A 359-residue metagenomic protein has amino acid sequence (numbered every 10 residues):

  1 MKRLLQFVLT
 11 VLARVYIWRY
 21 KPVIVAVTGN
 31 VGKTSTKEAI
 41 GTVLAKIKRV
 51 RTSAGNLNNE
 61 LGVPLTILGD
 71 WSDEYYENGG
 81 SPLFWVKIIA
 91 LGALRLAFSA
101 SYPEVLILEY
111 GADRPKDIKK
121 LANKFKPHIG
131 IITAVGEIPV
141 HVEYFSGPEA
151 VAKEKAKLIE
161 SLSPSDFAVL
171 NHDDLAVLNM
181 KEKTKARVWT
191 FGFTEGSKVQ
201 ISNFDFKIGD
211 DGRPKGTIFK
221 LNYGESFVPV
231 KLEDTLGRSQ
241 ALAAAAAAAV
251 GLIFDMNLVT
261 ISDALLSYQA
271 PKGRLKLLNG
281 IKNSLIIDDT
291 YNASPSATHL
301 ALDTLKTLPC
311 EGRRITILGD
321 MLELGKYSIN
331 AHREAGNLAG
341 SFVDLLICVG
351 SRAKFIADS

Functional and structural regions predicted by a protein language model:
M1-T28, S35-I47, E60-G62, I67-L68 (+1 more regions): Short, basic phosphate-binding NTP loop
R14-Y20, A45-K153, G237: ATP-dependent carboxylate-amine ligase catalytic core
Y20-P22, Y102-V105, A122-N123, H128-L285 (+4 more regions): Acidic, Mg2+-coordinating active-site environments of NTP-dependent enzymes
A26, R51-T52, V105-E109, A168-V169 (+1 more regions): Short catalytic-loop micro-motif centered on adjacent basic/acidic residues
I40, L44, T66-I67, A244-F254 (+2 more regions): Buried hydrophobic packing segments
S53, L108, L232, I287-D288 (+2 more regions): Thr-Gly-centered strand-to-loop micro-motif
P271, T290-S359: Active-site beta-alpha connecting loops in nucleotide-dependent enzymes
